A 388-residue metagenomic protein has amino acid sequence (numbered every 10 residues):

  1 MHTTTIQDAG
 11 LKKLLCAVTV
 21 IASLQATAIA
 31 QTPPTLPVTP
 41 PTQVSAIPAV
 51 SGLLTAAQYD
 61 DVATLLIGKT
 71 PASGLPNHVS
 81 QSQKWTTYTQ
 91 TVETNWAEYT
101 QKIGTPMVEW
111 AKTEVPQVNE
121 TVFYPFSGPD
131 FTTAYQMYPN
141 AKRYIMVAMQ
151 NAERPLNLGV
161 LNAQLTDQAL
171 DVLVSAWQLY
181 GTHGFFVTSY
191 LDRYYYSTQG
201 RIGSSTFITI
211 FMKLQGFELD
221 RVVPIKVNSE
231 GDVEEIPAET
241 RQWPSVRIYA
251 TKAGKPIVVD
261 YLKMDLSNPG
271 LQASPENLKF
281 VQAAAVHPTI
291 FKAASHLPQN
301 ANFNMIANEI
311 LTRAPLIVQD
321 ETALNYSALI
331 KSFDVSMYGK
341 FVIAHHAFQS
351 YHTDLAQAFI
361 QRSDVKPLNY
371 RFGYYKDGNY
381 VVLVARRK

Functional and structural regions predicted by a protein language model:
M1-L11: N-terminal secretory signal peptides that target proteins for export/translocation
T3-T4, Q178-G181, I202-G203, T209 (+1 more regions): Composition-driven recognition of long, C-terminal low-complexity regions enriched in serine/threonine
C16-Q25: Bacterial N-terminal signal peptides
A28-A30: Boundary at the C-terminal end of the N-terminal hydrophobic targeting segment
T32-G181, V258-K388: Non-globular targeting/processing and membrane-anchoring segments
S127-P139, M146, G184-T209: Short, thiol/selenol-centered motifs that function as redox-active sites or metal-ligating centers
G159-F186, G231-Y249: Short, intrinsically disordered low-complexity segments
I210-V281: Active-site/pore-lining binding-face segments in mid-to-C-terminal subdomains
